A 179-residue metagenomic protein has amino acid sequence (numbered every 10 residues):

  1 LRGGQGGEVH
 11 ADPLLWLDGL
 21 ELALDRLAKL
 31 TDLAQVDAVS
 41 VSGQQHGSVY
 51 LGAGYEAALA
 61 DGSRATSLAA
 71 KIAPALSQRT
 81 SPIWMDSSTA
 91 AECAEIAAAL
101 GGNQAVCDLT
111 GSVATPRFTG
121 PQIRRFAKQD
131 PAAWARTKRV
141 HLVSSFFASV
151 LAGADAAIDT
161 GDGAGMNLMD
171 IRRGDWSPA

Functional and structural regions predicted by a protein language model:
L1-A69, R136: N-terminal glycine/serine-rich phosphate-binding loop of ATP-dependent small-molecule kinases, especially carbohydrate
R2-H10, P74-Q78, Q104-L109, T160-G163: Glycine-/proline-rich flexible loop or hinge segments
E8-L15, R79-W84, T110, A114: Short coil/turn segments at secondary-structure boundaries
W16, L20, T89, T119: Conserved donor sugar-nucleotide recognition element shared by glycan-biosynthetic enzymes
Y55-S88, G165: A charged helix-plus-loop insertion that forms the helical arch/lid used to bind and gate nucleic-acid substrates
A57, A91, A132-A133: Short helix-loop capping/hinge motifs at secondary-structure junctions, enriched in acidic/polar residues
M85-S87, A97-A179: Gly/Ser/Thr-rich active-site cleft segment
E92-I96: E2/UBC-UEV (E2-variant) core
